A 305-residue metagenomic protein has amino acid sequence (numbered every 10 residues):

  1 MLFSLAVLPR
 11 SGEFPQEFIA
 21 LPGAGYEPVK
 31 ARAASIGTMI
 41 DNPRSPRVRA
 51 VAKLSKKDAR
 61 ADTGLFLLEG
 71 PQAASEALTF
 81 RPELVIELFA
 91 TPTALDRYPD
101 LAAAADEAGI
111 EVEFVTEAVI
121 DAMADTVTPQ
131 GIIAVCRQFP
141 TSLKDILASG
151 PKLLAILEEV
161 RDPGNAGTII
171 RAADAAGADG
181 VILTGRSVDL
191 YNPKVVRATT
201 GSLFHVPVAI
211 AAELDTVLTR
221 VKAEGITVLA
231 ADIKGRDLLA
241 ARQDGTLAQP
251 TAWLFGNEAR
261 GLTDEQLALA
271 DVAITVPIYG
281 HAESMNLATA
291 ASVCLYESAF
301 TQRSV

Functional and structural regions predicted by a protein language model:
A6, E13-A20, A24-V127, G225: N-terminal positively charged helical leader segments and presequences
S35, T79, E107, A118 (+2 more regions): RNA substrate-binding interface of SAM-dependent RNA methyltransferases
G64, L157-R161, T275-E283: Short pre-catalytic strand/loop immediately N-terminal to key active-site residues, enriched for Gly-Thr
E111-V115, A209, I274: General small-molecule cofactor/ligand-binding pocket signal
A134, A172-A176, L190-L203, D264-V305: Structured adenosyl-cofactor binding patch, chiefly the S-adenosyl-L-methionine
A230-A282: Active-site/ligand-binding-proximal alpha/beta "capping" segment
